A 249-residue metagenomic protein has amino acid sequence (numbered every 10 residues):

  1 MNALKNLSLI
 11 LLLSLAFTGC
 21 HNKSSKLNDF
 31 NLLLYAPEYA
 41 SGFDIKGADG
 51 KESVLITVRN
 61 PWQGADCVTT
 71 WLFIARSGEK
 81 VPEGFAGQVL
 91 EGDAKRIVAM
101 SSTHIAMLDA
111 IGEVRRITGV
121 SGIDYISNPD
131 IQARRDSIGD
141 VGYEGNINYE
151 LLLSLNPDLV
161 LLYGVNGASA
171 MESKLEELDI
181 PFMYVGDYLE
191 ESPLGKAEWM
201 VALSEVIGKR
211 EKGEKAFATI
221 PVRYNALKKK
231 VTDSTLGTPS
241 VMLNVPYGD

Functional and structural regions predicted by a protein language model:
M1-K26: Bacterial Sec-dependent N-terminal signal peptides
K5, Y143-E144, M171-S173: Short hydrophobic/aromatic-rich motifs at helix boundaries and adjacent loops
C20-I105, K212-V241: Bacterial Sec-exported substrate-binding components of ABC uptake systems
Y35-G42, G145-I147, Y184-L189: Short N-terminal helix-initiation segments at or just after the protein's N-terminus
V54-L153, L159-N166: A short, structured surface patch at a secondary-structure boundary
L90, D158-L161, A168-D249: Extracytoplasmic substrate-binding proteins
